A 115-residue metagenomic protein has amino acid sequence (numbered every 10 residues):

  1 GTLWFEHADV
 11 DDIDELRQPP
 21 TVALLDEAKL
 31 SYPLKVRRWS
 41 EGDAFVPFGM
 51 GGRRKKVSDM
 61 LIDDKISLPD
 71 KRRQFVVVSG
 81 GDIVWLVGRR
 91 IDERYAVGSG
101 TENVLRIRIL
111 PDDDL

Functional and structural regions predicted by a protein language model:
G1-L115: Basic, glycine-rich polyanion-binding accessory segments appended to enzymes
